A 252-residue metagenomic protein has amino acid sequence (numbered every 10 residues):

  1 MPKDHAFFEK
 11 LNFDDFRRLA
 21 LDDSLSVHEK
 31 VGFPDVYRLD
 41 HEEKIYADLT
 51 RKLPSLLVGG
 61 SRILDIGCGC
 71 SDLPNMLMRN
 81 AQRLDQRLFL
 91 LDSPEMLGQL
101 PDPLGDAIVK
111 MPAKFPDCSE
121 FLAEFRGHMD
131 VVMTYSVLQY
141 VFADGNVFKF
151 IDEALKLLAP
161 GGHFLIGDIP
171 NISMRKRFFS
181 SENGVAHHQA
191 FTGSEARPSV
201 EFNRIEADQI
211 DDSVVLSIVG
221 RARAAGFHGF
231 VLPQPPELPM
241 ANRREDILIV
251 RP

Functional and structural regions predicted by a protein language model:
M1-V31: N-terminal, positively charged/glycine-rich alpha-helical extensions of SAM-dependent methyltransferases
L19-L53: Class I SAM-dependent methyltransferase Rossmann-like catalytic core, especially the SAM/SAH-binding loop
G60-G69: Conserved class I S-adenosyl-L-methionine
C70-C118: Class I SAM-dependent methyltransferase SAM/SAH-binding core
M133: A conserved beta-strand element that flanks and buttresses the S-adenosyl-L-methionine
V141-E153: A short, conserved alpha-helix within the catalytic core of class I
G161-D168: Conserved beta-strand signature within the Rossmann-like core of class I S-adenosyl-L-methionine
P170-A222, F230-P236: C-terminal alpha-helical "lid/dimerization" subdomain adjacent to the S-adenosyl-L-methionine
